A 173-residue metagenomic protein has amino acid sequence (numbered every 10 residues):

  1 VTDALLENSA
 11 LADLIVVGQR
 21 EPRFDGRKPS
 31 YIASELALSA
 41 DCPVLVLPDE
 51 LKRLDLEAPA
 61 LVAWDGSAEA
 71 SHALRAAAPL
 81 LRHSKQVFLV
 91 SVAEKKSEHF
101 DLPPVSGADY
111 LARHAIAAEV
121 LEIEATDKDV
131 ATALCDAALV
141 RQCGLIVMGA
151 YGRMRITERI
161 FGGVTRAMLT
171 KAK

Functional and structural regions predicted by a protein language model:
V1, P29, A70-A73, V130-A131 (+1 more regions): Amphipathic coiled-coil/heptad-repeat helices and related helical stalk/stem segments that mediate oligomerization
V1-T2, K95: Short, internal active-site loops enriched in acidic
T2-R53, A138-K173: Gly/Ser-rich helix-loop-strand patches that form or flank binding pockets for ribonucleotide-derived cofactors
P22-D25, D65-G66, E122-T126: Short, flexible loop segments at the rims of nucleotide/cofactor-binding pockets, characterized by
G26-C42, D49-H114: Short acidic/Ser/Thr-enriched loop-to-helix initiation segments
A60-V62, L134-A137, G162-G163: Short low-complexity, flexible loop/linker segments enriched in glycine and/or proline with clustered acidic
Q86-T157: Glycine/small-residue-rich hydrophobic helix-like segments
